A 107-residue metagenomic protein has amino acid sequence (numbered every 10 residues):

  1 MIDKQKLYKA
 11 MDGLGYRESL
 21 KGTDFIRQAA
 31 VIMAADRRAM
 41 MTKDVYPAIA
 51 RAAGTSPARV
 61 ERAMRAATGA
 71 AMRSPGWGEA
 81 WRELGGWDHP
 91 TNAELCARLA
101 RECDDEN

Functional and structural regions predicted by a protein language model:
D3-D12, L20-D24, Q28-A29, D36-N107: Basic, alpha-helical nucleic-acid-binding regions used in initiation and control of genome expression
